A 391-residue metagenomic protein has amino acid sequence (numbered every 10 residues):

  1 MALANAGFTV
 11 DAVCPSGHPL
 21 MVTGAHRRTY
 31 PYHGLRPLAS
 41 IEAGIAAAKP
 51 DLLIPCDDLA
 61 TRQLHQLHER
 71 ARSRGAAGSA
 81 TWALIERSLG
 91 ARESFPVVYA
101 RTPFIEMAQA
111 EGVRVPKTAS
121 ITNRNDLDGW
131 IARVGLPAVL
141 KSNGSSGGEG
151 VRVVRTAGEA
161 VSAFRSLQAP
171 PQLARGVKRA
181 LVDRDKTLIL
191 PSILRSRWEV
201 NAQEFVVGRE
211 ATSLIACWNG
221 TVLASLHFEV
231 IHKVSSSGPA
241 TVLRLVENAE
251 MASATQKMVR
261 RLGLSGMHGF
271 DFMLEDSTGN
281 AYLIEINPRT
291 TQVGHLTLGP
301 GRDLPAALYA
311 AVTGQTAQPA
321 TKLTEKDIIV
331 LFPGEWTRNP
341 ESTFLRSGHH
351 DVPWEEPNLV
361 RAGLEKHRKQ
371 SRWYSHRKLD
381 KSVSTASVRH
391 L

Functional and structural regions predicted by a protein language model:
M1-A91, N125, G129, Y374-S375 (+1 more regions): ATP-binding N-terminal substructure of ATP-dependent carboxylate-amine bond-forming enzymes
R27, G78-G150, Q172-I189: A conserved helix-loop-beta module that forms one wall/lid of the active-site cleft in ATP-utilizing catalytic domains
I121, V151-T156, A216-W218, L245: Short beta-strand-to-turn element immediately C-terminal to the catalytic PLP-Schiff-base lysine in fold type I
G148, V230-L243, N287-G301: Glycine-rich phosphate/pyrophosphate-binding beta-alpha loops
F164-K233, V246-S253, L274, N280-Y282: Phosphate-binding site of ATP-dependent enzymes
I215, R260-H295: Conserved metal-phosphate-binding beta-hairpin within the catalytic cores of diverse ATP-dependent phosphoryl-transfer
L226, S236-F270: Oxyanion-binding "anion nests"
A306-L391: Peripheral (often C-terminal) accessory segments that flank ATP-dependent C-N-forming ligase machineries
